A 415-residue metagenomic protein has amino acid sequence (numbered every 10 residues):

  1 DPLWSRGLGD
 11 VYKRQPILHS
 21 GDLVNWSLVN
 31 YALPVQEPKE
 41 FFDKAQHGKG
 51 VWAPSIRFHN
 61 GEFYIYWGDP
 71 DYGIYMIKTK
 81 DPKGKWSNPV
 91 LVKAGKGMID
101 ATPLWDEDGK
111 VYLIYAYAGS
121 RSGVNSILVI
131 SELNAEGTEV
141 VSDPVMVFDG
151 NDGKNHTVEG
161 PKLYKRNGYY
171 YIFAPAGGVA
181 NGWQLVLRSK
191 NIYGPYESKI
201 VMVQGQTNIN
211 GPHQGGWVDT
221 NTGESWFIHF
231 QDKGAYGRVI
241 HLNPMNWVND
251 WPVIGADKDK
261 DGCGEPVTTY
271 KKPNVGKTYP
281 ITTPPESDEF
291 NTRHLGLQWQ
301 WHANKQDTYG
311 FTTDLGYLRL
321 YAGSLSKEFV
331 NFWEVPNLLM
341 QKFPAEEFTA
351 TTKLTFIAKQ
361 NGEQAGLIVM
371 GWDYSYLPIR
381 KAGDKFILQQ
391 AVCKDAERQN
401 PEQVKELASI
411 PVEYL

Functional and structural regions predicted by a protein language model:
D1-L8, Y12: Single conserved hydrophobic/aromatic residue that forms the stacking wall/gate of nucleotide- or nucleobase-binding
S5, S20, T79-K80, L133 (+2 more regions): Conserved Ser/Thr-centered positions that define the repeating blades of beta-propeller domains
K13-P16, G73-M76, S122-I130, A180-L187 (+1 more regions): Structural motif
V24-R57, K85-W105, E132-K162, P195-G216 (+6 more regions): Surface loop/turn signatures of beta-propeller and other carbohydrate-active proteins
F58-G61, W105-G109, K165-G168, D219-T222: Residue-level detector of Asp-centered blade-edge/turn motifs that repeat once per structural unit in beta-propeller
G68-E107, Y115-Y117: Asp-box/WD-like beta-propeller blade repeats and closely related beta-sheet repeat scaffolds
K154-Y196: Loop/turn-rich, solvent-exposed surfaces of beta-rich toroidal or solenoidal domains
N243, D250-P252, D257-L415: Extracellular glycan-recognition regions
